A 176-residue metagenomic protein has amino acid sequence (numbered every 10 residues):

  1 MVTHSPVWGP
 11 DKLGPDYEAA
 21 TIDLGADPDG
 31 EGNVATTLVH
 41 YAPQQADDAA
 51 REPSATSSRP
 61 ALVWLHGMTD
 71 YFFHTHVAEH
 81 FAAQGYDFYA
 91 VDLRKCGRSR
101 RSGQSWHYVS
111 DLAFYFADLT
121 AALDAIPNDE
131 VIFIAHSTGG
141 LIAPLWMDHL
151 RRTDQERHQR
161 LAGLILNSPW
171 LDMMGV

Functional and structural regions predicted by a protein language model:
M1-A55: N-terminal cap/lid segment of alpha/beta-hydrolase-fold proteins
Y41-C96, R100-S102: Short, surface-exposed "cap/lid" segments of acyl-processing enzymes
R59-V63, E130-I132, G163: Structural motif
M68-T69, G97-E130: Catalytic nucleophile-loop/oxyanion-hole region of alpha/beta-hydrolase and closely related hydrolase-like folds
V91-R94, A135-H136, S168: Glycine-rich, histidine-containing beta strand-loop boundary motifs that form or position
L119-I126, V131-R151: An acidic, phosphate/nucleotide-engaging active-site surface
T138, I142-V176: Alpha/beta-hydrolase-fold enzymes
